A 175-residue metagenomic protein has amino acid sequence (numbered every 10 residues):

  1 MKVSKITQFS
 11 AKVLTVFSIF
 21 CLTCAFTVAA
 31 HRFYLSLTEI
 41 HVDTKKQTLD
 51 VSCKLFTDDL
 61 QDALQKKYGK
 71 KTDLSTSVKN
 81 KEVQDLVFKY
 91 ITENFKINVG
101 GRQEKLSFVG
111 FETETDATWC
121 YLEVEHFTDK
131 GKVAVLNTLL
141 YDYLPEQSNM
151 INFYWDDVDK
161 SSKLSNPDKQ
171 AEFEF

Functional and structural regions predicted by a protein language model:
K2-S18: Bacterial N-terminal signal peptides that target proteins for export
S18-C21, N98: Generic detector of intrinsically disordered, low-complexity, polar/charged segments
F20-T23, S52: The N-terminal extracellular segments of secreted preproproteins, especially immediately downstream of signal
L22-H31: Bacterial Sec-dependent signal peptides at the C-terminal "C-region" and cleavage site
A30-F175: N-terminal soluble domains immediately following signal/targeting peptides that reside in extracytoplasmic
